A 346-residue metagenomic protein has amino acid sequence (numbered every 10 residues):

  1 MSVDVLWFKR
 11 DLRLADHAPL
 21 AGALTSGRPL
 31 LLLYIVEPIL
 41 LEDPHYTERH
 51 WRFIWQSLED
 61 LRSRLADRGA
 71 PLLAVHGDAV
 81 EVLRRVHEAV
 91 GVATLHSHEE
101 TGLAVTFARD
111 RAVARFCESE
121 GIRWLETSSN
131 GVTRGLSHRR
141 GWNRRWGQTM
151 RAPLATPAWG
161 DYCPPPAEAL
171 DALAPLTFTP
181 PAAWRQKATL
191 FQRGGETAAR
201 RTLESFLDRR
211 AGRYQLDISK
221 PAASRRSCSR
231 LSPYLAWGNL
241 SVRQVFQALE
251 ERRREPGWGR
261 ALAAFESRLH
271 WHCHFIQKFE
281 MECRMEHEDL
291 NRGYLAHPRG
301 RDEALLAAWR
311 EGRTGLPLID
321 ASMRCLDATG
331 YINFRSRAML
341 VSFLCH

Functional and structural regions predicted by a protein language model:
M1-A70: N-terminal beta-strand-loop-alpha-helix module at the start of alpha/beta ligand-binding or catalytic domains
K9-D11, I35, G77, E100-G102 (+7 more regions): An acidic- and aromatic-residue-enriched active-site/binding cleft used to recognize and process polar
L14-L20, V82, R109-A112, R252: Short alpha-helical segments and helix-capping/turn motifs at coil-helix boundaries
L32, A74, W124-E126: A structural preference for short, hydrophobic beta-strand core positions in alpha/beta folds
A70-D78: Short beta->alpha junction loops
D78-R201: Beta-rich, aromatic/charged-enriched effector core domains that present basic-aromatic interfaces for binding
A198-V341: Gly/Thr-rich phosphate-binding loop signature of adenosyl cofactor/nucleotide-binding cores
